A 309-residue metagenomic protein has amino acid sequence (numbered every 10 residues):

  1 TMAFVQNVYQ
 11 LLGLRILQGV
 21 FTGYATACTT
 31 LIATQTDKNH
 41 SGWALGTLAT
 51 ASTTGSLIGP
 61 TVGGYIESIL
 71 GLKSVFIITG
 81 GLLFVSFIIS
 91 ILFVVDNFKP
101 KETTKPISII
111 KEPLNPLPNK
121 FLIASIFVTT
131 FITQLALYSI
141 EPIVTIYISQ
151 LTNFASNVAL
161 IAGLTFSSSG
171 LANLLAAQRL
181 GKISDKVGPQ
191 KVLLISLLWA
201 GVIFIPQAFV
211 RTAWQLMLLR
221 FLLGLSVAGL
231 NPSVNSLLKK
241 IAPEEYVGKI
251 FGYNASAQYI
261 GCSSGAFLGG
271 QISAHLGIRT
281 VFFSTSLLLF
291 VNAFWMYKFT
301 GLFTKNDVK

Functional and structural regions predicted by a protein language model:
T1, G80, K191-P206: Structural signature of the two symmetry-related core transmembrane helices
Q10-G23, Q215-G229: Hydrophobic core of transmembrane alpha-helices in multi-pass small-molecule transporters, especially MFS/SLC-type
L14-S52: Cytoplasmic helix-loop-helix junction between adjacent transmembrane helices in 12-TM secondary transporters
Y24-T36, G229-A242: Intracellular juxtamembrane helix-capping segments at the cytosolic ends of symmetry-related transmembrane helices
V75-L92, F282-K298: Symmetry-related core transmembrane helices of the 12-TM Major Facilitator Superfamily/SLC fold
D96-I126: Juxtamembrane intracellular "pre-TM" segments in multi-pass secondary transporters
I143-L160: Short amphipathic helix-loop junctions that connect adjacent transmembrane helices in Major Facilitator Superfamily/SLC
L175-G188: Helix-to-loop junctions at the C-terminal end of transmembrane segments in multipass secondary transporters
